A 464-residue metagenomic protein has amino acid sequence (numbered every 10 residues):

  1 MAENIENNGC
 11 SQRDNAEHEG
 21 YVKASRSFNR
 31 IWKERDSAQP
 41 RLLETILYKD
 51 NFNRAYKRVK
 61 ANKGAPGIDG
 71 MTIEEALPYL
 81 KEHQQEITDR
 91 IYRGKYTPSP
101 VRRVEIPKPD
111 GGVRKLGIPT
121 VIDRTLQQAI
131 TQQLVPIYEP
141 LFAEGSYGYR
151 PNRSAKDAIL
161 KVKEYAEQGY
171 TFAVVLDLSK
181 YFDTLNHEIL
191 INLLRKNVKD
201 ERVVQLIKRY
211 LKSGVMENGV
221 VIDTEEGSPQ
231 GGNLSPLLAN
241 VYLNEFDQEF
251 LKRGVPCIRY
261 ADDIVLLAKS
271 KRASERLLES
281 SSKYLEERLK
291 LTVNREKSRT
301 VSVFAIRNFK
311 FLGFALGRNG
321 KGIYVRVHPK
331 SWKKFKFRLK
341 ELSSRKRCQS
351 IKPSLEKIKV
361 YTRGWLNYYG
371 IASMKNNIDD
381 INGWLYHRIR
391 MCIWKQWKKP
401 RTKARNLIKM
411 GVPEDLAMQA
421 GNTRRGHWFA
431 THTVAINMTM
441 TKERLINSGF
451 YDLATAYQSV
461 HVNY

Functional and structural regions predicted by a protein language model:
M1-K81: Non-catalytic, polymerase-adjacent accessory regions of viral genome-replication enzymes
L47-F52, P100-R102, P109, Q349-Y369: Core structural elements
P66, G70-D110: Phosphate/adenylate-binding "loop-and-lid" substructures adjacent to NTP/NAD/dNTP-binding pockets in NTP-dependent
R90-E105, P109, L141-V303, N308: Conserved polymerase palm-domain catalytic core
K212, R288-E356, Y361-R363: A conserved non-catalytic segment of reverse transcriptases and RNA-directed RNA polymerases corresponding to the late
D223-E226, Y324, K340-P353, W365-N377 (+2 more regions): Short, solvent-exposed helix-loop connector elements
K297-I306, K357-Y361, I378-Y386, R401-M410: A glycine-rich phosphate-binding loop feature that marks nucleotide/adenosyl-phosphate handling sites
R388, W397-Y464: Extended C-terminal regions of large enzymes
